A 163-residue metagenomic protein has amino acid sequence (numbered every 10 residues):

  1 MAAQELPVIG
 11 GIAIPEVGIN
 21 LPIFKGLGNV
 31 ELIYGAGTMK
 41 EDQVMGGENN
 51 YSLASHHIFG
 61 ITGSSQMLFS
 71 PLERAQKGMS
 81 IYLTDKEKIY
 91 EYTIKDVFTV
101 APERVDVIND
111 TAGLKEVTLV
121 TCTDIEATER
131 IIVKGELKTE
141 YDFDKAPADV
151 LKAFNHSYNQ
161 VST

Functional and structural regions predicted by a protein language model:
M1-T163: Solvent-exposed, non-transmembrane regions of membrane-associated and secreted proteins
